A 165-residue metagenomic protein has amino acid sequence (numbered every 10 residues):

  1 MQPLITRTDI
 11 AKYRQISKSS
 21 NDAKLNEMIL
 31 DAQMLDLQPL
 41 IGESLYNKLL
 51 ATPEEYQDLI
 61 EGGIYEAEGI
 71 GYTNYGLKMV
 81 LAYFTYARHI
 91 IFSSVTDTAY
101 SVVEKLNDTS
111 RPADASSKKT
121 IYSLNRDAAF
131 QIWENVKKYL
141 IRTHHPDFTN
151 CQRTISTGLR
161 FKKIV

Functional and structural regions predicted by a protein language model:
M1-K78, F92-D97, E104, A113 (+2 more regions): Conserved short "hinge" loops at termini or chain/domain junctions
L81: Catalytic-loop motifs flanking and including active-site residues across diverse enzymes
N107: Catalytic and substrate-binding regions of cell-wall glycan-acting enzymes that process beta-1,4-linked
